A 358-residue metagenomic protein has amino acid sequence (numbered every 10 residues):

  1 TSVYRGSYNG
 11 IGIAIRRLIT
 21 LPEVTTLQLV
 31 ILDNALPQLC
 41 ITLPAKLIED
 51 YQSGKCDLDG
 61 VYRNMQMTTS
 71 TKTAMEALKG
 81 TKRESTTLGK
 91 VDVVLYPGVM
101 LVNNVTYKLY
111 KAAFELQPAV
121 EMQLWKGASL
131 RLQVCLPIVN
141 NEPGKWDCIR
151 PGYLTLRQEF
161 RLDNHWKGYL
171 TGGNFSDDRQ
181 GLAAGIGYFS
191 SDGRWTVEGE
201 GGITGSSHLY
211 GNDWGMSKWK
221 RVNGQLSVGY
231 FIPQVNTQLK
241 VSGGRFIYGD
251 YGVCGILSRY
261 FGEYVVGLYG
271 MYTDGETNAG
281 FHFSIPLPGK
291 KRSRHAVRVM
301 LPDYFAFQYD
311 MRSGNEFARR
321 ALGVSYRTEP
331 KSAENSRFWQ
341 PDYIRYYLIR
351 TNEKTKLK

Functional and structural regions predicted by a protein language model:
T1-L156, S217, P341, I349-K358: Outer-membrane beta-barrel initiation region
Y4, I15-R16, F261-G267, Y272-D274: Strand-loop-strand
S7-Y8, N104-A113, L124-K126, P137-P151 (+6 more regions): Solvent-exposed loop/turn segments connecting transmembrane beta-strands in outer-membrane beta-barrel proteins
T81-D92, Q123-R131, R161-K167, S191-V197 (+2 more regions): Short loop/turn motifs that connect adjacent beta-strands in outer-membrane beta-barrel proteins
V93-T106, L130-N140, D163-F175, T196-T204 (+4 more regions): Transmembrane beta-strand segments that form the barrel wall of outer-membrane beta-barrel proteins
F114-W125, I149-L162, G181-G201, V222-I232 (+2 more regions): Feature captures outer-membrane beta-barrel proteins of Gram-negative bacteria and organelles
N212-W214, N223-F231, L239-G243: Extended, charged alpha-helical interaction scaffolds
T277-K358: Outer-membrane beta-barrel "beta-signal"
